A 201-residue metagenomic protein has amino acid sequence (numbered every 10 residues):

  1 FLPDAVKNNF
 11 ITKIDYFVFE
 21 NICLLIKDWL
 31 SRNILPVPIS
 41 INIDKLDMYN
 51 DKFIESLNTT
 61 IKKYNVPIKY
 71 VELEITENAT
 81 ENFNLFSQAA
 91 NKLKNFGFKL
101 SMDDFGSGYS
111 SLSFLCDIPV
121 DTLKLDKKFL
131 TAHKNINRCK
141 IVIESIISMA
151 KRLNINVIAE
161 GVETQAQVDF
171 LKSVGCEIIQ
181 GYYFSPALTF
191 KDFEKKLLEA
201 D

Functional and structural regions predicted by a protein language model:
F1: Conserved, function-defining core regions and hallmark residues within catalytic/recognition domains
K7-N8, I136: Residue-level signal for well-ordered alpha-helical positions
F10-F86, G161: Catalytic core of bacterial c-di-GMP phosphodiesterases, primarily the EAL and HD-GYP domains, capturing alpha-helical
N42-D51, Y70-F83, F96-D201: EAL-family c-di-GMP phosphodiesterase catalytic domain
A89: Conserved functional hotspot residues or short segments at active or partner-binding sites across diverse domains
